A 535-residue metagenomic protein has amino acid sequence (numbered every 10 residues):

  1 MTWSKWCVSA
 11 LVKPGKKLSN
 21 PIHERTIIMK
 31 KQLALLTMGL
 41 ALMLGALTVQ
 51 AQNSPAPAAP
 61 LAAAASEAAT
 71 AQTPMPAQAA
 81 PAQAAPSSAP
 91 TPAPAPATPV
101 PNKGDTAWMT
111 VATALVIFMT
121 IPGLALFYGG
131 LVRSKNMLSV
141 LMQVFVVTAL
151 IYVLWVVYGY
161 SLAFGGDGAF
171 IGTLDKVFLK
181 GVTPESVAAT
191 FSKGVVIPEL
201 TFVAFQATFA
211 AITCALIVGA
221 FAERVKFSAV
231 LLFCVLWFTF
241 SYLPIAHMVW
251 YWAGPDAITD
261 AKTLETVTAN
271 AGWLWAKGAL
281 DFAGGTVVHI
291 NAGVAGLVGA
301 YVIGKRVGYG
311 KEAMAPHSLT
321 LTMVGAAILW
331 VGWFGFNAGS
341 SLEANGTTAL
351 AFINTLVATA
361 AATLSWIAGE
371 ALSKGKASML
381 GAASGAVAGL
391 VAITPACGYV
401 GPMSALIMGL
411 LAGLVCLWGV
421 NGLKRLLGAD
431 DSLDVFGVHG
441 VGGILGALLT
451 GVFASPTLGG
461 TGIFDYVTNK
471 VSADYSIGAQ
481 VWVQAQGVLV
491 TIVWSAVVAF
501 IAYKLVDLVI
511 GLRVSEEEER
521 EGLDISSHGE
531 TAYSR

Functional and structural regions predicted by a protein language model:
L11-I28: Short, Lys/Arg-enriched N-terminal segments with co-localized hydrophobic residues within the first ~10-30 amino acids
I28-L35: Bacterial Sec-dependent N-terminal signal peptides
T37-G45: Bacterial N-terminal signal peptides
L47-A51: Sec/Tat signal peptide C-region and signal peptidase I cleavage site
N53-R535: Glycine- and aromatic-enriched membrane alpha-helices
